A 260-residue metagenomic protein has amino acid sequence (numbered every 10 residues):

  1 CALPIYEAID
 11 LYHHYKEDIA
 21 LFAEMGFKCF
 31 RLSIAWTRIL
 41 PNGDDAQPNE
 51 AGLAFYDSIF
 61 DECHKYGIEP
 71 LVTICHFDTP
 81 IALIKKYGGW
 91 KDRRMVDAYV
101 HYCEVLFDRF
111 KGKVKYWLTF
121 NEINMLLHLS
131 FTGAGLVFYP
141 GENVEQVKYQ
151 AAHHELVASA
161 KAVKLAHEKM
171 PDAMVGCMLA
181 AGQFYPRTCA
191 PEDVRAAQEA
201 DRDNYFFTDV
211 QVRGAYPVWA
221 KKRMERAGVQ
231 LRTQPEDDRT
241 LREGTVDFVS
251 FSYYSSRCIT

Functional and structural regions predicted by a protein language model:
C1-N49, L53, I59-E62: N-terminal structural segment of carbohydrate-active enzymes
A2, G43-D44, A54-T260: Active-site region of glycoside hydrolase catalytic domains
